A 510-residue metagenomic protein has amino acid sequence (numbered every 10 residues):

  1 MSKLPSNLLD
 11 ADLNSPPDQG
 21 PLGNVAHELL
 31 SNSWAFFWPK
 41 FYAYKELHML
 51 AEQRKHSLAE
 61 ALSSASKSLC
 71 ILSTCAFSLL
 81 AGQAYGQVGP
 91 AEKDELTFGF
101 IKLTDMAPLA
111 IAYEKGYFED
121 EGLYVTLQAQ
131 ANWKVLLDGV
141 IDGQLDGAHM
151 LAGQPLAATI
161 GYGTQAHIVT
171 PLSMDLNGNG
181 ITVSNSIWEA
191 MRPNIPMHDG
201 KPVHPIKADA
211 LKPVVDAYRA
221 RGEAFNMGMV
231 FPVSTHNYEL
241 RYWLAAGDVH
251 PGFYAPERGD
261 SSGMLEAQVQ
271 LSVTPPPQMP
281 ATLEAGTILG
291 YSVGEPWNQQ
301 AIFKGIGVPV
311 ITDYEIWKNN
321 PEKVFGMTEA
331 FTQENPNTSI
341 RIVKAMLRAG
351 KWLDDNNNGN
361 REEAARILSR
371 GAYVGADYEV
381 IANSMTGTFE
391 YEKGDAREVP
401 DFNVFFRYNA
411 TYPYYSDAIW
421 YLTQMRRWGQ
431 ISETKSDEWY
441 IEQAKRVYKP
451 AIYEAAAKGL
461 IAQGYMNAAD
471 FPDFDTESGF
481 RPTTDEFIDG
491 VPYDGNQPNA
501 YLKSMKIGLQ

Functional and structural regions predicted by a protein language model:
M1-S64: N-terminal secretory signal peptides that target proteins for export/translocation
K67-L79: Bacterial N-terminal signal peptides
L80-G86: Sec/Tat signal peptide C-region and signal peptidase I cleavage site
Q87-T274, T282-A285, L289-N319: Short, glycine-/small- and polar/acidic-enriched structural segments that line small-molecule recognition paths
I181-T182, V324-M327, F331-T332: Short glycine- and hydrophobic/aromatic-rich loop-to-beta-strand nucleating segment in the catalytic cores
T274, G326-M327, R348: C-terminal or late-domain output modules
E334-A451: Secondary-structure end/capping motifs
I419-Q510: Conserved C-terminal helix/tail region of periplasmic/extracytoplasmic solute-binding proteins
